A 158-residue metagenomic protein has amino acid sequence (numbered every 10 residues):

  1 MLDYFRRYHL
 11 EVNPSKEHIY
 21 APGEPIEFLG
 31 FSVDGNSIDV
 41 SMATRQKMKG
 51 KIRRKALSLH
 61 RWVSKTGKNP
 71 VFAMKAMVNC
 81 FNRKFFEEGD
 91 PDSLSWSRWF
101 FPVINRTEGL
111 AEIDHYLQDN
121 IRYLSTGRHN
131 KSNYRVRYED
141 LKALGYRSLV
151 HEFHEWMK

Functional and structural regions predicted by a protein language model:
M1-L10: A common structural junction motif
H9-I19: A generic structural motif
P14, P22-K158: Right-hand nucleic-acid polymerase module
